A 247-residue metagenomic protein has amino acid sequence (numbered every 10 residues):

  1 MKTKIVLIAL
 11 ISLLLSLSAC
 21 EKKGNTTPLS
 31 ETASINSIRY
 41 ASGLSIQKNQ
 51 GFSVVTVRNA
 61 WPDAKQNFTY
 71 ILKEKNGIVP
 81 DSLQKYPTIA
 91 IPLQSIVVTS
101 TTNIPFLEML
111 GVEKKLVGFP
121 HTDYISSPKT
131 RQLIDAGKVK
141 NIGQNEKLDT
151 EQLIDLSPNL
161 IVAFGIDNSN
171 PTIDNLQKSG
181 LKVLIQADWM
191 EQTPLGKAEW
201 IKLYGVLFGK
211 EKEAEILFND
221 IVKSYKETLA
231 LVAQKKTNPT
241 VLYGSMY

Functional and structural regions predicted by a protein language model:
M1-L7: Bacterial N-terminal signal peptides that target proteins for export
K4, E146-K147, I154, F208 (+1 more regions): Long, contiguous secondary-structure blocks with strong helical propensity
I8-S16: Bacterial N-terminal signal peptides
C20-I104, E213-V241: Bacterial Sec-exported substrate-binding components of ABC uptake systems
G24-N25, D155, S169: Ordered, small/hydrophobic-rich secondary-structure cores
A33-S42, E146-D149, L184-M190: Short N-terminal helix-initiation segments at or just after the protein's N-terminus
W61-I154, L160-G165: A short, structured surface patch at a secondary-structure boundary
K138, N159-V162, S169-Y247: Extracytoplasmic substrate-binding proteins
